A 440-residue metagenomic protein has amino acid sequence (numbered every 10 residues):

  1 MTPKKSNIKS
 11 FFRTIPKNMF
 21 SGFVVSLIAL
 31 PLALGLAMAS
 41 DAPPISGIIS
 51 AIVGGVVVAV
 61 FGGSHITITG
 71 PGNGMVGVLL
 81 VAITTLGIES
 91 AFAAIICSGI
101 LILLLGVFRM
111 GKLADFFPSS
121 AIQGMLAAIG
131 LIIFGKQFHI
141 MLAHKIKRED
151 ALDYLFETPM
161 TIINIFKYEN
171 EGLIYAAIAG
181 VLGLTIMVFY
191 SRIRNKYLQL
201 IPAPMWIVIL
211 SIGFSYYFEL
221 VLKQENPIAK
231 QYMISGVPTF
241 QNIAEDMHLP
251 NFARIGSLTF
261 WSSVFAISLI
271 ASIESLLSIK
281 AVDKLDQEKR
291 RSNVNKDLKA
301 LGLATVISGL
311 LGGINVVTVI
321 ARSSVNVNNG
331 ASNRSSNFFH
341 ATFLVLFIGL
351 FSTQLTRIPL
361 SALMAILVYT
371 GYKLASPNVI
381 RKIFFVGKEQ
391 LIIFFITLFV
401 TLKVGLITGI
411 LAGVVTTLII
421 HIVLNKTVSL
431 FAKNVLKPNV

Functional and structural regions predicted by a protein language model:
M1-G22, T84-C97, L103-K289, T353-N439: Core transmembrane helix bundle of multi-pass membrane transport proteins
P3, I8, G70, V78 (+4 more regions): Helix-loop-helix junctions within the multi-pass membrane cores of secondary transporters/permeases
N7-V24, I28-V60, H65, P250-S335: Membrane-embedded helical hairpins/re-entrant loop segments and their flanking transmembrane helices within multi-pass
P31, P44, P71, P118-S120 (+3 more regions): Proline-centered helix-kink/hinge sites
P31-A33, A51-G55, V76-L80, F108 (+6 more regions): Hydrophobic, membrane-inserted alpha-helices
P44-V60, G74-M110: Extracellular loop-to-transmembrane helix junctions
V60-G70, R192-Q199, N328-R334, P377-F385: Membrane-helix interface "capping/anchor" motifs
P71-G72, I273: Fold-independent oxyanion-binding glycine-rich loops and adjacent beta-strand/coil segments at enzyme active sites
